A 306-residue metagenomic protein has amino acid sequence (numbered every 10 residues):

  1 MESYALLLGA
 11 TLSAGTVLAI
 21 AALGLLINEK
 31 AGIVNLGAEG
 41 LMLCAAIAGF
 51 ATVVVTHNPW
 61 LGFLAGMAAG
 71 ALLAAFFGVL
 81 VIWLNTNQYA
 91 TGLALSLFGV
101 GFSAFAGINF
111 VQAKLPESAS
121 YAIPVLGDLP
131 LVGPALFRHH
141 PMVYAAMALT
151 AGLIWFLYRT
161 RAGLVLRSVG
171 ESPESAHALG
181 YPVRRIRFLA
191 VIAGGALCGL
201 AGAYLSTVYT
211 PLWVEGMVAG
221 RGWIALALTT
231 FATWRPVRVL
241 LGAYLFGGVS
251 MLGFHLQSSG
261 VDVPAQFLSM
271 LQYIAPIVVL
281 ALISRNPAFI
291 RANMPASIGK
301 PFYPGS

Functional and structural regions predicted by a protein language model:
M1-A21, V34, A48, V55-L61: Membrane-interfacial amphipathic/re-entrant helices at transmembrane-helix boundaries
A14, A21, A46-F50, V100-A104 (+5 more regions): Hydrophobic core segments of alpha-helical transmembrane domains in multi-pass membrane transport and ion-translocation
H57-F102, L245, S250: Alpha-helical transmembrane segments within multi-pass membrane transporters and channels
Q88-A90, P116-Y121, H139-A145, R187 (+4 more regions): Loop-to-transmembrane alpha-helix initiation sites
G99-R159, G260-L268, P295-S306: Transmembrane helix-bundle core of multi-pass membrane transporters and related energy-transducing complexes
A135-W213, P236-L241: Helix-loop-helix "hairpin" substructures at the membrane interface of multi-pass membrane proteins
L153, E171-A178, P182-R185, L256-S306: Cytosolic-side transmembrane-helix boundaries in multi-pass membrane proteins
Y209-Y273: Transmembrane alpha-helical segments in multi-pass inner-membrane proteins
